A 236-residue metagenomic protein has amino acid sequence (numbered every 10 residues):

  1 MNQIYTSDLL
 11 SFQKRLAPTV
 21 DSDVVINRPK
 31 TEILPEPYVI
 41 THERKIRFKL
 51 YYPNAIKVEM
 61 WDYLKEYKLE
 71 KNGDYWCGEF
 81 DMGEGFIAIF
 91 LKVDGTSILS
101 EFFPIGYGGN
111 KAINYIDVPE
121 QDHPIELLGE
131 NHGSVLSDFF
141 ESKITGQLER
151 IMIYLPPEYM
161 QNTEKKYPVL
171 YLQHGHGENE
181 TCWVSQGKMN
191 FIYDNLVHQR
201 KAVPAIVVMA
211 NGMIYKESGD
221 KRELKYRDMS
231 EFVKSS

Functional and structural regions predicted by a protein language model:
N2-E66, K71-S236: Non-catalytic cap/lid and distal C-terminal segments of serine-dependent acyl enzymes
